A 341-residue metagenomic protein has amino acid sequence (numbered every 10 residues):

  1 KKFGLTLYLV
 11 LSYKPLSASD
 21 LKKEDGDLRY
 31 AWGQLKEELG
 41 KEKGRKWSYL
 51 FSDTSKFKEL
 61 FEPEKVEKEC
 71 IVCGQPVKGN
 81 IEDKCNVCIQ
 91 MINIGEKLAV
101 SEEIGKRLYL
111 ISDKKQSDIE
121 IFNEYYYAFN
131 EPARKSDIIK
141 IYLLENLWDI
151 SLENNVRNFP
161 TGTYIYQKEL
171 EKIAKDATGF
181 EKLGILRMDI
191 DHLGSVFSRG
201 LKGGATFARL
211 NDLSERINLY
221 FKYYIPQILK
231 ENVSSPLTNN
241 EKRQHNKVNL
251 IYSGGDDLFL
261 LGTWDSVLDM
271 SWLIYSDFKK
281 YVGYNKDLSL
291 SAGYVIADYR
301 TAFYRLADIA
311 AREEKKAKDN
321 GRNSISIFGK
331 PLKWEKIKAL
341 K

Functional and structural regions predicted by a protein language model:
K1-K341: Regulatory and interdomain segments flanking nucleotide-handling catalytic cores in signaling/defense enzymes
